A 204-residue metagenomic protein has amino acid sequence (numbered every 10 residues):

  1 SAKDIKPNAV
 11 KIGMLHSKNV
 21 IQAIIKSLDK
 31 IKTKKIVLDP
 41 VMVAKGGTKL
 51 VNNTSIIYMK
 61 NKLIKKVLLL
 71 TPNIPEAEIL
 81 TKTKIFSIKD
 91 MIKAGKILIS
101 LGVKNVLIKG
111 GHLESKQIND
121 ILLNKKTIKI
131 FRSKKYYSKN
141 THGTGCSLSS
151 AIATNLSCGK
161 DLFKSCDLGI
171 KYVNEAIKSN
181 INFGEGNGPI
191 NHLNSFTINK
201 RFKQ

Functional and structural regions predicted by a protein language model:
S1-K45, K49, F196-I198: Conserved N-terminal subdomain of the carbohydrate kinase-like
H16, M42-A44, E76, H112 (+1 more regions): Active-site-proximal loop/turn and secondary-structure-junction residues that shape catalytic pockets, frequently
N53-T127: Conserved phosphate/ATP/ADP-binding segment of small-molecule kinases
I79, S138-L162: Short, small-residue alpha-helix embedded
K84-D90, S157-D167: Short, charged, surface-exposed loops that flank catalytic or proteolytic processing sites
I128-H142: Short pre-catalytic strand/loop immediately N-terminal to key active-site residues, enriched for Gly-Thr
F163-Q204: Charged C-terminal helix
